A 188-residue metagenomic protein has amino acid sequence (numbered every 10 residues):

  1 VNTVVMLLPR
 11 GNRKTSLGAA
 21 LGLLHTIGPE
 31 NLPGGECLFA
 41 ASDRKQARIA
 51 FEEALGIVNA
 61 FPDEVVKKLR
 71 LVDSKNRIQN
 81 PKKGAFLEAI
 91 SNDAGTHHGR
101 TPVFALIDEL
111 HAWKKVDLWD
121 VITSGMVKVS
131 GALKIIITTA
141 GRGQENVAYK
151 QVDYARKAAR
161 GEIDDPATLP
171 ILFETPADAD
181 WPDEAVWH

Functional and structural regions predicted by a protein language model:
V1-H188: Phosphate/NTP-binding elements of NTP-utilizing enzymes
